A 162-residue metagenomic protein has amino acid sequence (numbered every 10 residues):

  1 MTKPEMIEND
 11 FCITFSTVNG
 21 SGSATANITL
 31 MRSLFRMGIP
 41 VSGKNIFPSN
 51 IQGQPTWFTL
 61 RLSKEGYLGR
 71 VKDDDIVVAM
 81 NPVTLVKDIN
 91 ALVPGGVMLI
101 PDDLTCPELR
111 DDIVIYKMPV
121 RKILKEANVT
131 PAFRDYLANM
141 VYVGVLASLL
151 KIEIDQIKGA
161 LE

Functional and structural regions predicted by a protein language model:
M1-E162: Active-site cofactor/cluster-binding pocket
